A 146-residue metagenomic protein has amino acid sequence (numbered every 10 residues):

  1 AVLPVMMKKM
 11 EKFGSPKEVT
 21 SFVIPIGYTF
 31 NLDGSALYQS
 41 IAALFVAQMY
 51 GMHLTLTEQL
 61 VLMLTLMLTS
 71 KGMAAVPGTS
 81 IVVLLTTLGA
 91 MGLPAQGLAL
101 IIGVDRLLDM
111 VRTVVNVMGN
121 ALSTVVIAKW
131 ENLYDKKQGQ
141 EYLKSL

Functional and structural regions predicted by a protein language model:
A1-I26, V46-L56: Membrane-embedded helical hairpins/re-entrant loop segments and their flanking transmembrane helices within multi-pass
V2-M6, Q39, L100: N-terminal alpha-helical segment
F13, N31-S35, M73: Short, surface-exposed loop/turn motifs that are enriched in glycine and acidic residues and include a nearby proline
T20-I26, L32-A42: Helical hairpin unit composed of two closely spaced alpha helices linked by a short loop
I26-G27, V104: Short secondary-structure capping/turn micro-motifs that flank functional sites
F30-G34, V111-V114: Hydrophobic alpha-helical transmembrane segments of multi-pass membrane proteins
S40-L146: Transmembrane alpha-helical segments and their short flanking loops that form helix-hairpins/helix-helix interfaces
